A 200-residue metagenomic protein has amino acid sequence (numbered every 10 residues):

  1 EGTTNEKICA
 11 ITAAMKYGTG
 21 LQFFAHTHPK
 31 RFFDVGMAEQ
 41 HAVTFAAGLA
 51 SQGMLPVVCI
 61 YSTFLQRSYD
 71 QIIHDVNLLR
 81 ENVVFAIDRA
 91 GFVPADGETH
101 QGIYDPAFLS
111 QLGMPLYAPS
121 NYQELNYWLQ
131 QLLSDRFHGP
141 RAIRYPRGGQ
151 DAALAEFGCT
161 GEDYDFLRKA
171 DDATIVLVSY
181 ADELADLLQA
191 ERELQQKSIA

Functional and structural regions predicted by a protein language model:
E1, G113-A200: Glycine-rich ThDP/TPP pyrophosphate-binding loop and its adjacent helix/strand module within ThDP-dependent enzymes
E1-G139, G149-Q150: Thiamine diphosphate
